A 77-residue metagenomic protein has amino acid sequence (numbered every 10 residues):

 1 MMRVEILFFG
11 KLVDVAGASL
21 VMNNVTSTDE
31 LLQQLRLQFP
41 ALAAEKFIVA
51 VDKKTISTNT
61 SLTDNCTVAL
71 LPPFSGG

Functional and structural regions predicted by a protein language model:
M1-G76: Ubiquitin-like/PB1-type beta-grasp interaction modules and other compact soluble beta-rich domains
